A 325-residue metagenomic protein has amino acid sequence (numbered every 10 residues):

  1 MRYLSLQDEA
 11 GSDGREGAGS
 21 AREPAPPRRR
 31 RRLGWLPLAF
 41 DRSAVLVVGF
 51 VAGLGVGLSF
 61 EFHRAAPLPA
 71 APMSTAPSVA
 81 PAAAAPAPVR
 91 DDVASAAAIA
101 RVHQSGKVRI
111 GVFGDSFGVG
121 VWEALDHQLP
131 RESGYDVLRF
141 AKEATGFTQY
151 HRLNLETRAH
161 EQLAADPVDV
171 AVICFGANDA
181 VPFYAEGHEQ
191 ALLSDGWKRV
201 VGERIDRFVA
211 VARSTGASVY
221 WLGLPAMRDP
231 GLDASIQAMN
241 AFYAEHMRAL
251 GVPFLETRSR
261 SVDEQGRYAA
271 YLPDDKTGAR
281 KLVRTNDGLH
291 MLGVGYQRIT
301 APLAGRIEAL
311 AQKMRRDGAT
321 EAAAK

Functional and structural regions predicted by a protein language model:
M1-G111, L310-K325: N-terminal secretory targeting modules
R2, P37-G53, L155-M291, Q297 (+1 more regions): Alpha-helical cap/lid subdomain in secreted, periplasmic, or secretory-pathway luminal O-acyl-processing enzymes
P88-V89, G146-H151, W197-K198, G231: Short, flexible loop segments at the rims of nucleotide/cofactor-binding pockets, characterized by
D92-V93, R101-V102, K142-E143, Y220 (+1 more regions): Short hydrophobic/aromatic segments of transmembrane alpha-helices and their interfaces
V93-I99, R131-E132, A212-G216: Short hydrophobic/aromatic-rich motifs at helix boundaries and adjacent loops
I99-D195: Conserved SGNH/GDSL esterase-like catalytic core that processes O-acyl groups on lipids and polysaccharides
K142-G146, S261, A322-A324: Acidic helix-start/capping segments at beta-turn-to-alpha-helix junctions
